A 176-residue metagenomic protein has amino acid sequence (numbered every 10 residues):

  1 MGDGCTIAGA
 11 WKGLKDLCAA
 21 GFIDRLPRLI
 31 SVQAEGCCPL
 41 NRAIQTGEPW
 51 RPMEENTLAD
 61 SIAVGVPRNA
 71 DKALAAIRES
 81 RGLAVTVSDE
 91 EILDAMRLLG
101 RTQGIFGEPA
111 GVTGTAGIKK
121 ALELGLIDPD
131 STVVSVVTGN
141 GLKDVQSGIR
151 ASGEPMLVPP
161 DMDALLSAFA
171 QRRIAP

Functional and structural regions predicted by a protein language model:
M1, I7-A8, A20, T57: Carboxylate- and glycine-rich phosphate/diphosphate-binding segment that chelates Mg2+/Mn2+
M1-G2, I30-Q33, S135-T138: Short beta-strand segments
G2-W11, P39-L40, G111-I118: Short glycine/serine/threonine-rich phosphate/pyrophosphate-binding segments that cradle anionic phosphate groups
G9-K12, S147-I149: Short amphipathic alpha-helical segments
K12, T86, L122-L124: Metallocofactor- and cofactor-centric catalytic cores in central/energy metabolism, strongly enriched
L14-F106, R150-P176: Active-site/ligand-binding loops adjacent to catalytic centers
T86, I105-P109, P129-S131, V145-Q146: Extended hydrophobic-aromatic, low-complexity segments
T115-A175: Catalytic phosphate/nucleotide-handling subdomain of diverse soluble enzymes
